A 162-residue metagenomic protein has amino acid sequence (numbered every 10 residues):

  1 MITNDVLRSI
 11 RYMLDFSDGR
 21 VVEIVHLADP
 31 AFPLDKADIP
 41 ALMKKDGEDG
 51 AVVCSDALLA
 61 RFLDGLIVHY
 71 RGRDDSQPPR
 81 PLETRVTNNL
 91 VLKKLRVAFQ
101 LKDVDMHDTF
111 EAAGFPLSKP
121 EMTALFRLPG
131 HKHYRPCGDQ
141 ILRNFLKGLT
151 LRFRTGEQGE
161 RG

Functional and structural regions predicted by a protein language model:
M1-M13, T84-L95: A short, Lys/Arg-rich alpha-helix, primarily the initiator
I10, F16-A28, L42, K94-L128 (+1 more regions): A structural feature that tracks compact, well-ordered secondary-structure segments with a strong bias toward
S17, D35, V52-S55, T84 (+2 more regions): Ser/Thr-centered flexible coil motifs
R20-D75: Acidic (E/D-rich), amphipathic helical modules within compact regulatory domains
L27, G72, P78-P79, E157-G162: Long, low-complexity intrinsically disordered regions enriched in Ser/Thr, Asp/Glu, Pro/Gly
E48-Y70, H133-G156: Intrinsically disordered, low-complexity basic tails/linkers immediately adjacent to helix-turn-helix/homeobox/MYB/SANT
D64-P116: Short, solvent-exposed interaction modules
